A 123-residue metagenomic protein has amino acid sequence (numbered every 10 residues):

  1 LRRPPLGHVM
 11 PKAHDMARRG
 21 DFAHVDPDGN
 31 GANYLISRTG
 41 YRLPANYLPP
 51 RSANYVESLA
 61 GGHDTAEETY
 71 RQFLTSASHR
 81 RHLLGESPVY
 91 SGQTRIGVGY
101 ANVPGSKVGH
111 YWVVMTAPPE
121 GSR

Functional and structural regions predicted by a protein language model:
L1-Y41, V89-I96: Short, well-ordered surface patches within globular domains
G31-E120: A well-ordered secondary-structure block
R123: Catalytic cores of phosphodiester-bond-cleaving enzymes
